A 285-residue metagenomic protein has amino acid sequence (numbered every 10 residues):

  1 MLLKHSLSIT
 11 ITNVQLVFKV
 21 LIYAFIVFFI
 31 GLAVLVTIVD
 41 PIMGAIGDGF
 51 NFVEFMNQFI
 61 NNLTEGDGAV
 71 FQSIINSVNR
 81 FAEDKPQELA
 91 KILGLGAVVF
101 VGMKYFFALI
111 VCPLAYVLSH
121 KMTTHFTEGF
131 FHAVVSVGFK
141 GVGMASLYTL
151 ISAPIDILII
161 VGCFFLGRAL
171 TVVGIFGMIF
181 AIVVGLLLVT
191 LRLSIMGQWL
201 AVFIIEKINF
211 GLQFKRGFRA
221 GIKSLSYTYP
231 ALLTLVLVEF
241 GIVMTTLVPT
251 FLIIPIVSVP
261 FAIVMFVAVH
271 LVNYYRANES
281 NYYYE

Functional and structural regions predicted by a protein language model:
M1-G44, F126-T127, F164, G177-V257 (+1 more regions): Nonpolar helix-loop interface/hinge motif
T10, L63, V78-A82, L118 (+4 more regions): Hydrophobic residues in alpha-helical segments
F25, V101, Y105, L109 (+4 more regions): Hydrophobic alpha-helical transmembrane bundles that constitute the permease/transmembrane domains of multi-pass
V34, I38, K91-T123, D156-I208 (+1 more regions): Selective recognition of hydrophobic, aromatic-rich stretches within alpha-helical transmembrane segments of polytopic
P41-P86: Membrane-interface interhelical loops and short interface/amphipathic helices in multi-pass inner-membrane
D67-F81, T149, A153, L232-F240 (+1 more regions): Juxtamembrane/interfacial segments around transmembrane helices
K85-K104, E128-S152, I182-V184: Alpha-helical membrane-spanning segments of integral membrane proteins, especially the hydrophobic core of TM bundles
H120-L147, G167-G177, E206, F210-A220: Alpha-helical transmembrane segments with an aromatic anchor "belt"
